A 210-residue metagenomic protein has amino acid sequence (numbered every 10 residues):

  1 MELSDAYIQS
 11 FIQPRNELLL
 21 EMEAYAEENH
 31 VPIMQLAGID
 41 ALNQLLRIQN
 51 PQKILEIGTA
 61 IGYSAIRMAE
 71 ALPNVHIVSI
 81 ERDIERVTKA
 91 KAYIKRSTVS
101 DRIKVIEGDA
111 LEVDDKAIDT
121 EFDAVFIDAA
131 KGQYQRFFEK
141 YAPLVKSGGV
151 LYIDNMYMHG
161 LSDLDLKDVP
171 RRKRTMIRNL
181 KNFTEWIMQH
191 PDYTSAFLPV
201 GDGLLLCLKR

Functional and structural regions predicted by a protein language model:
M1-A124, K131-Y152, M156-R210: A short alpha-helical cap/connector motif
